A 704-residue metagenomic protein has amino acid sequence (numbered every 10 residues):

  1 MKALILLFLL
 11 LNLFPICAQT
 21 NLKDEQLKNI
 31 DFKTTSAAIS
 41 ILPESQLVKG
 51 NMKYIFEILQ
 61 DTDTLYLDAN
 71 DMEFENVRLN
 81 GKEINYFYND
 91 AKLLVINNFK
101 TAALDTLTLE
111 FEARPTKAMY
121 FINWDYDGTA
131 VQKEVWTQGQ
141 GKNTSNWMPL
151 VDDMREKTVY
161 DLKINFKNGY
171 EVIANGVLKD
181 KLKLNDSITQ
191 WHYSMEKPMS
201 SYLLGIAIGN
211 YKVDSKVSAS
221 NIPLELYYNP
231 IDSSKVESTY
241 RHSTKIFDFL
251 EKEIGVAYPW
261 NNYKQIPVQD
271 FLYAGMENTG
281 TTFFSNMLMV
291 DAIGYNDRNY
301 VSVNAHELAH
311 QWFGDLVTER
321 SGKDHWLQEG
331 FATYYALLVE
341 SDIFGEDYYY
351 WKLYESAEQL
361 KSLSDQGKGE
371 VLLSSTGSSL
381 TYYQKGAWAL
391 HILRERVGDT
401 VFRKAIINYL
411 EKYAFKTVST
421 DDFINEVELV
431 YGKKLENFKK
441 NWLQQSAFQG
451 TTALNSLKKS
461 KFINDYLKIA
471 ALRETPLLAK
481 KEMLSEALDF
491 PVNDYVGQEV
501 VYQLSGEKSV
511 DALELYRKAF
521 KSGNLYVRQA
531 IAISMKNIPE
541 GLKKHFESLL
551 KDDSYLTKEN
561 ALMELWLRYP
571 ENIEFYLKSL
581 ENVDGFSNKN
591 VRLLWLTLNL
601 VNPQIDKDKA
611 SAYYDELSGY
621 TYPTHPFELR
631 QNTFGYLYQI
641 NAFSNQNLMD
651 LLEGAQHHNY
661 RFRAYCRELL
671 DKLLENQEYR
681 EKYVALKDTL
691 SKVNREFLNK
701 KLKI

Functional and structural regions predicted by a protein language model:
L11-F14, V492, V496, G523-V527 (+1 more regions): Long, helix-rich interaction regions
A18-K49, I55-E57, E75-N76, Y120 (+2 more regions): N-terminal, polar/Ser/Thr-rich
L22-L27, E110-D161, D214: Glycine/proline-rich low-complexity spacer/linker segments in large multi-domain proteins
G50, K142, D153-A305: Hydrophobic helix-coil surface modules that form long, contiguous segments used for peptide/substrate interaction
D71-G128, N185-S187: A surface-exposed beta-strand-loop module
S285-Y349: Zinc-dependent metallopeptidase catalytic helix centered on the HExxH motif and its immediate flanking segment
H325-H391, E395-R396, Y413, V430 (+1 more regions): Acidic/His/Gly-enriched intrinsically disordered linker/tail segments that often contain short helix/coil "MoRF-like"
T417-Y576, L580, E678, N694-I704: Beta/coil-rich, acidic/histidine-enriched accessory regions frequently appended to metallopeptidases
